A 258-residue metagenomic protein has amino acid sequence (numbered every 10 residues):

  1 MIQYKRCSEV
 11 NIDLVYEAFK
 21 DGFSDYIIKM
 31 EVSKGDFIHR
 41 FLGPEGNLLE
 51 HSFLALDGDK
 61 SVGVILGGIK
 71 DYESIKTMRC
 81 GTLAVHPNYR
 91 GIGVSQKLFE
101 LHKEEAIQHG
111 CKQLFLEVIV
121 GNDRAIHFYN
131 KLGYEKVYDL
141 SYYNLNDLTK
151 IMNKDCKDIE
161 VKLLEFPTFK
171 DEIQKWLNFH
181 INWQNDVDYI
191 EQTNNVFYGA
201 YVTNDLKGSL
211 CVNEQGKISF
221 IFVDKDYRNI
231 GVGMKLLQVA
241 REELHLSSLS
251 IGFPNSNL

Functional and structural regions predicted by a protein language model:
I2-E17, K154-E172: A short beta-loop-alpha structural element at the N-terminal edge of CoA-dependent acyl/N-acetyltransferase catalytic
A18-G22, E105, F128, L132: Alpha-helical interaction/dimerization surfaces of two-component signaling modules
D21-K76, G81, H86, P167-S219: Acetyl-CoA-dependent GNAT
G81, H86, R90, I119 (+2 more regions): Residue-level recognition of the GNAT/N-acetyltransferase active site
V85, G91-E104, N130-K131, N229-E242: Conserved acetyl-CoA-binding loop-helix of GNAT-fold acetyltransferases
I92, Q96, Q108, V120-Y138 (+2 more regions): Conserved active-site alpha-helix within GNAT-family acetyltransferase domains
A106-E117, L244-N255: Conserved GNAT acetyl-CoA-binding A-motif
K112, I119-G121, Y138-P167, P254-N257: C-terminal "cap" of GNAT-fold acetyltransferases
